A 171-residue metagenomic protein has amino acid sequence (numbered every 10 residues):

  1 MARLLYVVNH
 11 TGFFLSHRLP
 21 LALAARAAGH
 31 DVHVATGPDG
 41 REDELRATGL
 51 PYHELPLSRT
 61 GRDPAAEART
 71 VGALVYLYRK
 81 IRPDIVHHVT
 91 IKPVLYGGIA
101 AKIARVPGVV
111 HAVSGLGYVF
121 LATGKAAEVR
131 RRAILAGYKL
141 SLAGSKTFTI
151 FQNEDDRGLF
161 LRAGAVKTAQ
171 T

Functional and structural regions predicted by a protein language model:
V7-A65, L159: N-terminal strand-loop element at the rim of the active site of nucleotide-sugar-dependent glycosyltransferases
V8-F14, S58-R62, I103-E128, L140-S141 (+1 more regions): A short, histidine- and acid-enriched strand-loop-helix "catalytic/donor-clamping" loop that lines the nucleotide-sugar
H17, G37, V89, F151-N153: Replace "coordinates the UDP/GDP/TDP-sugar" with "coordinates nucleotide-activated sugar donors
L23-A28, G72-V75, R130-F148: Membrane-proximal helix-turn-helix segments that form the acceptor-binding/catalytic region of lipid-linked
D43, A143-T171: A short, active-site helix/loop in glycosyltransferases that binds the activated sugar's phosphate group
G49-Y76, T123-R130: A short, charged, and often flexible helix/loop element on the N-terminal side of the glycosyltransferase catalytic
Y78, R82-D84: Proline-aspartate-enriched helix->loop->beta-strand connector
H88-V94, V113: Short His-centered aromatic/hydrophobic patch
